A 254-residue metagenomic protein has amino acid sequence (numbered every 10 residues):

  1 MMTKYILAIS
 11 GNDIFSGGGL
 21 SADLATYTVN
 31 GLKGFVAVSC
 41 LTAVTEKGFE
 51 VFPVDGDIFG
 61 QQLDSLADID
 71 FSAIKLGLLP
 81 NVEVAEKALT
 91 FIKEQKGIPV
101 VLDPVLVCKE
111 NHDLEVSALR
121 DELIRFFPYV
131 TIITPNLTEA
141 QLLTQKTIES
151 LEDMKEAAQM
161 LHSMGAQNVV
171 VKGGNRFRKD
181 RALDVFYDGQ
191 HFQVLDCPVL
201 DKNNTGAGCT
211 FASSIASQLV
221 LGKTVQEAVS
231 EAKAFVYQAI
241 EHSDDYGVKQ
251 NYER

Functional and structural regions predicted by a protein language model:
M2-A8, L20-V107, R254: Conserved N-terminal subdomain of the carbohydrate kinase-like
S10-F15, F192-T205: Short pre-catalytic strand/loop immediately N-terminal to key active-site residues, enriched for Gly-Thr
F15-L24, C209-A212: Short glycine/serine/threonine-rich phosphate/pyrophosphate-binding segments that cradle anionic phosphate groups
G31-K33, F192, Q218-A232: Phosphate-handling active-site elements
P53, Q226-R254: Charged C-terminal helix
G77, F91-A118, R125, Y129-L137 (+1 more regions): Juxtamembrane transmembrane-helix boundary motif
V116-H191: Conserved phosphate/ATP/ADP-binding segment of small-molecule kinases
Q141-L142, D201-V225: Short, small-residue alpha-helix embedded
